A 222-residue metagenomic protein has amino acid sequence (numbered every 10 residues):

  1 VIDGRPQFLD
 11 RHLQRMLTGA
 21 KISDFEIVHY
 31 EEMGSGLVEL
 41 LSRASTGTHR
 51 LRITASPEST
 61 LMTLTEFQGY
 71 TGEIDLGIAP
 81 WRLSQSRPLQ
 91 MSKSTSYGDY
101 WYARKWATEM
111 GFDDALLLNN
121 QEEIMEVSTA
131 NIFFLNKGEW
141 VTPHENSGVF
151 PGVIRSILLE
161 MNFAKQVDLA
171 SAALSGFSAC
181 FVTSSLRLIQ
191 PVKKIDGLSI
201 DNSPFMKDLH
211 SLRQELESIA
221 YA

Functional and structural regions predicted by a protein language model:
V1-E31, S35-E39, R43, S56-A222: Helix-start/capping segments and mature chain N-termini
G47-L51: Hydrophobic alpha-helical interaction segments
